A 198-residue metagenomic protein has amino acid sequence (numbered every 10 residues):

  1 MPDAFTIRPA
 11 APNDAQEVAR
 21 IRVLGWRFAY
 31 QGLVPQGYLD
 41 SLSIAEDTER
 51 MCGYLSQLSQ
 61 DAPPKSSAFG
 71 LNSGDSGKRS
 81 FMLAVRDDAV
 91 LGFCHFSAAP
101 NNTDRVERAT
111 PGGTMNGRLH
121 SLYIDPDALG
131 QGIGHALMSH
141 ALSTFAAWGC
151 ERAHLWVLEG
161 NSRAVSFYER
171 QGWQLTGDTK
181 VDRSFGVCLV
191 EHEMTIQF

Functional and structural regions predicted by a protein language model:
M1-P2: Basic/polar N-terminal segments that are highly enriched at the extreme N-terminus, encompassing both cleavable
F5, P9-P12, R20-D127, H135-H140 (+3 more regions): Acetyl-CoA-dependent GNAT
G113-G117, E151-H154, L158-V165, E169-F198: C-terminal "cap" of GNAT-fold acetyltransferases
D125-D127, Q131, E159-G160: Active-site acidic-Proline motif in GNAT/NAT acetyltransferases
